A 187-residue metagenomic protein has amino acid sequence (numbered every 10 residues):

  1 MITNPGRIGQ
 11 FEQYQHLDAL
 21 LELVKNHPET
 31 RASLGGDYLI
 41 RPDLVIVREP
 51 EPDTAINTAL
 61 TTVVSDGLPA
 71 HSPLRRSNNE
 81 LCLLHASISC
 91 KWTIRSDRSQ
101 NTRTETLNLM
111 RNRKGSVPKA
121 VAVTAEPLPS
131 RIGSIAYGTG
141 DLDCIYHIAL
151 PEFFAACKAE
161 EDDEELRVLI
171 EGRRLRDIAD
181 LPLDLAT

Functional and structural regions predicted by a protein language model:
I2-N78: Active-site metal-binding core of divalent-cation-utilizing nuclease and nuclease-like domains
L44, L84-C90, T102: Conserved catalytic cores of phosphodiester-cleaving nucleases, focusing on short active-site segments
R48-P50, K91-I94, P127: Short, flexible loop/turn elements at secondary-structure junctions
E49-A70, S87, D141-I145, G172-T187: A short, terminal or domain-edge coil/loop segment
T54-A59, T93-T104, S116, S130-G133: Active-site-adjacent loop/helix micro-motif of nuclease/hydrolase catalytic cores
N112-T187: C-terminal tail/extension regions appended to the core domain(s) of diverse proteins
